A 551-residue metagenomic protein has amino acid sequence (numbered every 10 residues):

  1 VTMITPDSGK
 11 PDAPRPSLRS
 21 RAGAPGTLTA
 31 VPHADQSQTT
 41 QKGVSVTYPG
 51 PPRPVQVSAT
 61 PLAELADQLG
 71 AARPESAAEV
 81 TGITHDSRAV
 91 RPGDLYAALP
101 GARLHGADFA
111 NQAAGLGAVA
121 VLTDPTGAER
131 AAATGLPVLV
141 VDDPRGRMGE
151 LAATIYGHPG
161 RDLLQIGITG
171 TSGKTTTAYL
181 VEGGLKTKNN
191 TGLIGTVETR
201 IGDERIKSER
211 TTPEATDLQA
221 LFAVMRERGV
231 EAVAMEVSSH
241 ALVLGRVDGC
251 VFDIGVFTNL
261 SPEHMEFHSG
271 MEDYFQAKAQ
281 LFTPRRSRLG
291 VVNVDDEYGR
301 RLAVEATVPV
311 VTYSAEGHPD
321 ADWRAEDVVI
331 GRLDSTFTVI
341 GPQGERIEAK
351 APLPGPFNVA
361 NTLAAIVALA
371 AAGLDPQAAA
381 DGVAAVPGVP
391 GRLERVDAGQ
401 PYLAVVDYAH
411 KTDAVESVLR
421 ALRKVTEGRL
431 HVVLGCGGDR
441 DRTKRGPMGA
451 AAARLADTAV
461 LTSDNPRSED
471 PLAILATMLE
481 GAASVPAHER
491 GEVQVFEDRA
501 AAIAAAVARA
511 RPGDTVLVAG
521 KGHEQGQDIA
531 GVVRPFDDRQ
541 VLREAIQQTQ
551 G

Functional and structural regions predicted by a protein language model:
T2-E150, E297, R324-E326, P354 (+3 more regions): N-terminal leader/targeting and accessory segments in enzymes
L65, D94, A113, L151 (+14 more regions): Residue-level signal for inorganic ion chemistry
G101-L104, V389-G391, D413-V485, R499 (+2 more regions): Active-site beta-alpha connecting loops in nucleotide-dependent enzymes
G101-R103, S239-H240, L244, P262-E263 (+5 more regions): Short glycine-rich anion-binding loops that position phosphate/pyrophosphate groups of nucleotides and phosphorylated
G115, V119-P125, V291-V294, V433-L434 (+1 more regions): Short internal beta-strands
G127-A133, R228, F252-A404, G481-A487 (+1 more regions): Acidic, Mg2+-coordinating active-site environments of NTP-dependent enzymes
R147-V294, Y298-A306, T426, Q550: Phosphate-binding loop of NTP-binding sites
M265, R534-G551: Short, flexible loop segments at boundaries between secondary-structure elements
